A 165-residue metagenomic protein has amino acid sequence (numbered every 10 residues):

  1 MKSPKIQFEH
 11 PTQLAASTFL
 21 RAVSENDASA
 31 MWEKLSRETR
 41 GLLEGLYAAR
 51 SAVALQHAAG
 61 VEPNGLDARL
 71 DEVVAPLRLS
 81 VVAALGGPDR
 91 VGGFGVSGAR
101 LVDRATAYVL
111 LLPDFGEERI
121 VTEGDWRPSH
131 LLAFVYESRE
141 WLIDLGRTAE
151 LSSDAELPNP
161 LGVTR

Functional and structural regions predicted by a protein language model:
M1-E25, S29-A49, H57: Short, low-complexity N-terminal intrinsically disordered segments enriched in polar/charged residues
K2-Q7, S51-E123: Surface-exposed, charged secondary-structure patches
E9-H10, S36, P63-D67, R139: Short, structured coil/loop segments at alpha-helix boundaries
T12-L14, S24, D89-G92, R104 (+1 more regions): Short, surface-exposed loop/turn motifs at beta-strand boundaries within globular domains
T39, S51-L55, P63, D154 (+1 more regions): Solvent-exposed, non-transmembrane amphipathic alpha-helical segments
V102-R165: Low-complexity, intrinsically disordered terminal/linker segments enriched in charged and Gly/Pro repeats
